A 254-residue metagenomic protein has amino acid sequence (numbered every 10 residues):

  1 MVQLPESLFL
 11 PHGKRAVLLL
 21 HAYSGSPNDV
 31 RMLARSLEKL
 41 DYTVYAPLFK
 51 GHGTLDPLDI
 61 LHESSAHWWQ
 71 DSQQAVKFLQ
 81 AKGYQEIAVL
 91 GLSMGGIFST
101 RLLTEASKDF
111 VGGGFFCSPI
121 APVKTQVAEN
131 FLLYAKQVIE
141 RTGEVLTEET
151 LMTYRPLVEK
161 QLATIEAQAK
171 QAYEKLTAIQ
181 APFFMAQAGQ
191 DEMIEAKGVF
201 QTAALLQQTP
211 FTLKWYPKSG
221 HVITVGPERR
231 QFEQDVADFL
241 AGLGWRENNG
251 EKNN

Functional and structural regions predicted by a protein language model:
L33, A181, E195-A204: Short alpha-helix in the alpha/beta-hydrolase fold that links the catalytic acid
E38-D59: Conserved alpha/beta-hydrolase
L55-G83: Catalytic nucleophile-loop/oxyanion-hole region of alpha/beta-hydrolase and closely related hydrolase-like folds
G91-G95, S99: Gly/Ala-rich beta-loop-alpha elbow adjacent to hydrolase catalytic centers
G114-K124: Active-site nucleophile loop of the alpha/beta-hydrolase fold
V158-K175: Active-site nucleophile elbow and catalytic-triad environment of alpha/beta-hydrolase enzymes
I179, M185-Q187, D191: Short beta-strand/loop motif that positions the catalytic acidic residue of the alpha/beta-hydrolase fold
K218-N254: Catalytic active-site module of serine/aspartate enzymes centered on a nucleophile-bearing elbow/loop
